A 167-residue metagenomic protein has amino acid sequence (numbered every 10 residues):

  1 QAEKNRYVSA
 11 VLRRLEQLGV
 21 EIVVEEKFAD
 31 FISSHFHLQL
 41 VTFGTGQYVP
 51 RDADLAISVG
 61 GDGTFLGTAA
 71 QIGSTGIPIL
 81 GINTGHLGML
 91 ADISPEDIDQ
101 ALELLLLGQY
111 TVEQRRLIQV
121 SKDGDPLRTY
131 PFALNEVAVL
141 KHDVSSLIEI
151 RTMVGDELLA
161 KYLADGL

Functional and structural regions predicted by a protein language model:
Q1-L55, E96-T111, K122-P131: ATP/NTP phosphate-donor binding region
K4-R6, G63-A69: Short glycine/serine/threonine-rich phosphate/pyrophosphate-binding segments that cradle anionic phosphate groups
I22-E26, G81, E113, A160-K161: General beta-strand structural signal in soluble alpha/beta enzymes
K27-A29, D62, T84-G85: Short, ordered loop/turn segments at secondary-structure junctions
S33-S34, G67-A69, A91, E149: Short glycine-/acidic-enriched loop or helix-start segments at secondary-structure transitions that form or flank
S58: Redox-cofactor binding/interface segments in oxidoreductases and associated redox assembly factors
T75-I93: Short, acidic/small-residue loops that bind anionic groups at enzyme active sites
M89-G166: Catalytic core of DAGKc-family lipid kinases
